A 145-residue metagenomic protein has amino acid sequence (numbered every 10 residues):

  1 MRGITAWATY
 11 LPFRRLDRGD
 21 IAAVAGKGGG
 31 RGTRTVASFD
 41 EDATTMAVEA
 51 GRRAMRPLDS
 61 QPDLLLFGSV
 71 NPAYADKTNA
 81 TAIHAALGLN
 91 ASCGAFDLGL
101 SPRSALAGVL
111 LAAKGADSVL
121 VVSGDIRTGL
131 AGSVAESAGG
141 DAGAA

Functional and structural regions predicted by a protein language model:
M1-D20, A107-A145: Conserved beta-strand-centric core segments of catalytic alpha/beta enzyme folds
M1-L66, V70, A75: Conserved active-site "lid/cap" helical segment
K27-G30, L89-C93, A144: Glycine-rich loops and low-complexity Gly/Arg-rich segments that provide flexible linkers or classic glycine-based
R34-D42, V70-S118: Conserved catalytic cysteine-centered active-site region of acyl-thioester-dependent Claisen-condensing enzymes
D42-E49, T78, R103, D141-A145: Conserved active-site and cofactor/substrate-binding residues in soluble primary-metabolism enzymes
A54, L65, I83, G108 (+1 more regions): Hydrophobic/aromatic pocket-lining and membrane-interface residues
